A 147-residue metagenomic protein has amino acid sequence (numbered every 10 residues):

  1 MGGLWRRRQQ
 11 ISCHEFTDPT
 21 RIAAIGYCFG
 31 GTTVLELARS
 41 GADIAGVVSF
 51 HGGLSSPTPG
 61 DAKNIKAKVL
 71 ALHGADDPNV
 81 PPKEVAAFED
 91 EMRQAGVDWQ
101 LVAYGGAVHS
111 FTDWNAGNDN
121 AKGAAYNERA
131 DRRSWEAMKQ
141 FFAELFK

Functional and structural regions predicted by a protein language model:
M1-I25, L145-F146: Gly/Ser-rich "nucleophile elbow"/oxyanion-hole loop immediately N-terminal to the catalytic nucleophile in hydrolases
A24-G26, F50, L72: Short beta-strand immediately N-terminal to the catalytic nucleophile in serine-hydrolase-like folds
G26-G30, V34: Gly/Ala-rich beta-loop-alpha elbow adjacent to hydrolase catalytic centers
D43-G53: A conserved short beta-strand
I65, A71-H73, D77: Short beta-strand/loop motif that positions the catalytic acidic residue of the alpha/beta-hydrolase fold
D76-V80, H109: Acidic catalytic loop of the alpha/beta-hydrolase fold
P81-M92, Q100: Short alpha-helix in the alpha/beta-hydrolase fold that links the catalytic acid
R93-K147: C-terminal catalytic histidine-bearing segment of alpha/beta-hydrolase fold enzymes
